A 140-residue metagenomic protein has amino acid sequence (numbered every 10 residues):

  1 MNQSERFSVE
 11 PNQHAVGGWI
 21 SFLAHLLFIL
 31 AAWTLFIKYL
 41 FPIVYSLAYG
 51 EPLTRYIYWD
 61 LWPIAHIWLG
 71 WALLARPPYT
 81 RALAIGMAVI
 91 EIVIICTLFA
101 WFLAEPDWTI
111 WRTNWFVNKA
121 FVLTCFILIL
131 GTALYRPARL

Functional and structural regions predicted by a protein language model:
N2-L140: Topology signature of small-to-medium multi-pass alpha-helical membrane proteins
